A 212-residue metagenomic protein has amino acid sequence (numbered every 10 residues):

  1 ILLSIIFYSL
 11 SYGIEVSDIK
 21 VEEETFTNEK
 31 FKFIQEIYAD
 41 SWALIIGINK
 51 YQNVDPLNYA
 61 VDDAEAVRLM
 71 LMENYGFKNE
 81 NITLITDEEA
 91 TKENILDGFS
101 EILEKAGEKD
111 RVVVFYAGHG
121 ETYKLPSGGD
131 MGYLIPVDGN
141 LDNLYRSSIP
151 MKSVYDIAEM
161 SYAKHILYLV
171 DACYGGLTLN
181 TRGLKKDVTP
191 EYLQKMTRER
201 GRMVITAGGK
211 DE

Functional and structural regions predicted by a protein language model:
I1-D40, I48-N53, G183: Disordered regulatory segments flanking catalytic cores
V16, E23-T25, F31, D40 (+2 more regions): Caspase-like (clan CD) cysteine peptidase catalytic core
A43-D55, I135-L141: Active-site histidine-acidic residue metal-binding/catalytic motifs, centered on HxH/HExxH-like signatures
G47, L71, T86, A163-E212: Active-site-proximal C-terminal subdomain of hydrolase catalytic domains
K50-L57, N143, I205, E212: Short, solvent-exposed loop/turn elements at domain surfaces
Y51-E65, L69: Glycine- and acidic-residue-enriched helix-capping/strand-helix junction motifs
A66-N81: Signal peptide-proximal N-terminal region of secreted/periplasmic/extracellular or secretory-lumen proteins
I82-K92: Short beta->alpha junction loops
